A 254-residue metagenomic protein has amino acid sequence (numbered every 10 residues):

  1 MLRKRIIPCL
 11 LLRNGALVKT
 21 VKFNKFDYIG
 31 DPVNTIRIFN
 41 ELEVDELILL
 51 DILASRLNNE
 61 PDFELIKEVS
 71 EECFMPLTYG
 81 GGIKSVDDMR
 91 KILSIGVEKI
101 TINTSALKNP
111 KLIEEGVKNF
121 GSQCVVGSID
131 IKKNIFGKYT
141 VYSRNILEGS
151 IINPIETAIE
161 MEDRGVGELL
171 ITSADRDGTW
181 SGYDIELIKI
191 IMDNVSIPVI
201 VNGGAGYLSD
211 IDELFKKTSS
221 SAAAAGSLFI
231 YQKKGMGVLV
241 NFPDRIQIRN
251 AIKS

Functional and structural regions predicted by a protein language model:
K4-L10, K19, L47-L49, L77-G81 (+5 more regions): Hydrophobic faces of well-ordered beta-strands that scaffold small-molecule active sites in alpha/beta enzyme cores
L11, F39, L47, I92 (+6 more regions): Conserved, mostly hydrophobic/aromatic
L12-V18, F23, V97-I171, D175-R176: Conserved anion-binding
E46-L65, T104, L170-S181: Glycine-rich, proline-tolerant flexible connector loops at the mouths of alpha/beta enzymes
L53, P61-F120: Glycine/small-residue-rich loop that forms an oxyanion/phosphate-binding "nest" at active or ligand-binding sites
E60-K67, P110, I151-I155, S181-I190 (+1 more regions): Charged helix-capping and loop-helix junction motifs
C73-I100, E186-A223: Catalytic cores of alpha/beta
L112-F120, I211-S254: C-terminal helical cap(s) of enzyme catalytic domains, especially alpha/beta-barrels
